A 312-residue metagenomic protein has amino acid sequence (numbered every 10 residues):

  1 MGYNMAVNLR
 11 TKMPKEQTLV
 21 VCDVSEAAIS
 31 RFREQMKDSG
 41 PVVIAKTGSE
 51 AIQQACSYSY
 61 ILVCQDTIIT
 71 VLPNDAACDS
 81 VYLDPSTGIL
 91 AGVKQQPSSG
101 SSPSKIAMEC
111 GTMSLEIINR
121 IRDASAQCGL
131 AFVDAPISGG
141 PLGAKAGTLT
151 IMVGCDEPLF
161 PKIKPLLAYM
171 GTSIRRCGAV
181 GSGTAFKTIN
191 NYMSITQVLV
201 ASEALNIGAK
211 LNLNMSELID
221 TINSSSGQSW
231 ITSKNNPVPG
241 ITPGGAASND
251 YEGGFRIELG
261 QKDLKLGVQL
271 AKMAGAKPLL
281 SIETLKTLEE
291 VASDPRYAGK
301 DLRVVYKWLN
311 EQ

Functional and structural regions predicted by a protein language model:
M1, F32, Q65-I68, C78 (+6 more regions): Buried hydrophobic positions in well-ordered alpha/beta secondary-structure cores of metabolic enzymes
M1-V71, Q95, G100-S101, P141 (+1 more regions): NAD(P)+-binding Rossmann beta1-loop-alpha1 motif at the extreme N-terminus of oxidoreductases
L19, I44, A131-V133, I174 (+2 more regions): Hydrophobic beta-strand scaffold residues
K37-V43, P103, C128-L130, T172 (+1 more regions): A short helix-to-beta-strand connector/capping loop
G48-F132: Rossmann-fold NAD(P) dinucleotide-binding segment
Y82, T112-Y192: Rossmann-fold dinucleotide-binding core
S182-L309: Helical "substrate-binding/catalytic lid" subdomain of Rossmann-like NAD(P)-dependent dehydrogenases/reductases
